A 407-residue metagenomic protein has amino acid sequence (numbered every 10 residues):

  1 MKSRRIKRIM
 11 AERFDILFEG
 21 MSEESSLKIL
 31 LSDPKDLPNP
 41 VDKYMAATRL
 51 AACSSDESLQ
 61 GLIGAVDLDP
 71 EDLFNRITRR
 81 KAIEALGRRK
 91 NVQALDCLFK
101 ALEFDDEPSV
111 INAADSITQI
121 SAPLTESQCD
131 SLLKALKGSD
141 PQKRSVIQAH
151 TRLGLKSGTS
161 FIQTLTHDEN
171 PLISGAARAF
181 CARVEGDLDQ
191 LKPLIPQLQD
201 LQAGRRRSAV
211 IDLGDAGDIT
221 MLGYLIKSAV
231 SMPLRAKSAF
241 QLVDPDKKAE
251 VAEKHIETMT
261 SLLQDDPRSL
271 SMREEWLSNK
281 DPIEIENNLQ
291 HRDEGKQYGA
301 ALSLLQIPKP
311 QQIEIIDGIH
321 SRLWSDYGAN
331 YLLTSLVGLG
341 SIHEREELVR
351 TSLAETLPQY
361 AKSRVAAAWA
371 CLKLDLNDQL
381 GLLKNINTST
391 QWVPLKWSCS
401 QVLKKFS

Functional and structural regions predicted by a protein language model:
K2-M21, V41-S55, R76-N91, K100 (+14 more regions): Structural detector for internal amphipathic alpha-helices that build alpha-solenoid repeat scaffolds
G20-P34, C53-D69, N91-E103, A122-L136 (+9 more regions): Amphipathic alpha-helical scaffolding segments comprising HEAT/armadillo-like alpha-solenoid repeats
L37-N39, P70-N75, D105-E107, G138-P141 (+7 more regions): Short inter-helical turns and helix N-cap capping residues of alpha-solenoid HEAT/ARM repeat scaffolds
